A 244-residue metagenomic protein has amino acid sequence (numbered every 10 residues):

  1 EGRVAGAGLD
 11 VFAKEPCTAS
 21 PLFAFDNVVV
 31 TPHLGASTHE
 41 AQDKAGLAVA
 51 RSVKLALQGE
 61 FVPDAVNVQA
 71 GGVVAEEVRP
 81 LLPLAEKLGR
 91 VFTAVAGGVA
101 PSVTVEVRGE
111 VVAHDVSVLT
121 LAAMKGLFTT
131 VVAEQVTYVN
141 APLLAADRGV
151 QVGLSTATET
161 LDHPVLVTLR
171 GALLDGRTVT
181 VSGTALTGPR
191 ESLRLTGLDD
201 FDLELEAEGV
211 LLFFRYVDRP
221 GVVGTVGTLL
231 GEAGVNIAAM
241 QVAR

Functional and structural regions predicted by a protein language model:
E1-V95: Rossmann-like dinucleotide-binding domain for NAD(H)/NADP(H)
N67-R244: A conserved regulatory-domain signal marking ACT and ACT-like small-molecule sensing domains and adjacent regulatory
